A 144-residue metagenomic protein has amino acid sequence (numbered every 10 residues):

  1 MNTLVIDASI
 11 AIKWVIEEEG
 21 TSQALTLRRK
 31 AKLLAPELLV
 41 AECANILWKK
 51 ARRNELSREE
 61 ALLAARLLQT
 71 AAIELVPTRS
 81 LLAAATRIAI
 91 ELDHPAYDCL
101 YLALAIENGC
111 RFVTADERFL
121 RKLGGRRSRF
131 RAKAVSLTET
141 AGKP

Functional and structural regions predicted by a protein language model:
M1-L38, R53-L63, R126, K143: Short, well-structured N-terminal submotif of metal-dependent ribonuclease cores
T3, P36, L102, I106-P144: Acidic, PIN/NYN-like endoribonuclease modules and their adjacent C-terminal/linker elements
A11, C43-L47, L104: Buried hydrophobic packing segments
Q23, E42, A84, R121-K122: Phosphate- and divalent-cation-binding pockets in alpha/beta enzyme and binding domains that engage nucleotide-derived
L25, R66, L102-A103: Alpha-helical segments flanking ligand/cofactor-binding loops in enzyme cores
L38-A41, L100: Aromatic- and histidine-enriched alpha-helix N-cap/loop-to-helix transition segments that scaffold the rims
A44-A72, A84: Active-site-proximal, substrate-binding regions of enzyme catalytic domains and RNA-binding/basic surfaces
A72-R118: Active-site neighborhoods of divalent-metal-dependent phosphate/nucleic-acid chemistry enzymes
